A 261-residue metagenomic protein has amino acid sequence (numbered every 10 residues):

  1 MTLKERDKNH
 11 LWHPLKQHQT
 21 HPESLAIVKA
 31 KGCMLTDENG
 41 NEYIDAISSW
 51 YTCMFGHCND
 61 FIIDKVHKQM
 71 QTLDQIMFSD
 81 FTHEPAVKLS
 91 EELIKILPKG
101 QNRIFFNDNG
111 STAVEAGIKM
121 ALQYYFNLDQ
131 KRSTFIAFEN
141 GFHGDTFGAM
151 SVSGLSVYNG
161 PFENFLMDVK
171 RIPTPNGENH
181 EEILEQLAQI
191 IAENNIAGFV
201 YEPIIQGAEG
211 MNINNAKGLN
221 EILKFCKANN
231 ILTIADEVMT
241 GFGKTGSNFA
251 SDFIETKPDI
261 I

Functional and structural regions predicted by a protein language model:
M1-I261: Conserved N-terminal phosphate-binding loop of PLP-dependent enzymes in the Aspartate aminotransferase
